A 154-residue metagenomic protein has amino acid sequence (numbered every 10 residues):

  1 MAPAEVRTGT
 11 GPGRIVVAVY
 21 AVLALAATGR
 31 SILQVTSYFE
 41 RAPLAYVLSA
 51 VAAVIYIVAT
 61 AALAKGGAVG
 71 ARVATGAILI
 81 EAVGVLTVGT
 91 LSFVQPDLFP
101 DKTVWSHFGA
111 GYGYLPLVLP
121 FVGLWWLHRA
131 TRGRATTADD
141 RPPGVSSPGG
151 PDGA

Functional and structural regions predicted by a protein language model:
M1-L23, G153-A154: Cytosolic juxtamembrane helix and N-cap/initiation of the first transmembrane helix
P12-V16, S31-A52: Transmembrane alpha-helix entry/boundary detector in multi-pass membrane proteins
A27-Q34, I80-P96: C-terminal TM-helix exit segments that contain a strictly Trp-centered aromatic cap at the helix terminus
L33-Y38, Q95-W105: Membrane-interface helix termini and inter-helical loops of multi-pass transporters
I55-K65, G123-W126: Alpha-helical transmembrane segments in multipass membrane proteins, preferentially the mid-helix core
A61-V85: Loop-to-transmembrane helix junctions at the membrane interface
K102-V122: Individual transmembrane alpha-helices with interfacial aromatic-anchor signatures
L127-R141: Membrane-interface capping segments at transmembrane-helix boundaries
